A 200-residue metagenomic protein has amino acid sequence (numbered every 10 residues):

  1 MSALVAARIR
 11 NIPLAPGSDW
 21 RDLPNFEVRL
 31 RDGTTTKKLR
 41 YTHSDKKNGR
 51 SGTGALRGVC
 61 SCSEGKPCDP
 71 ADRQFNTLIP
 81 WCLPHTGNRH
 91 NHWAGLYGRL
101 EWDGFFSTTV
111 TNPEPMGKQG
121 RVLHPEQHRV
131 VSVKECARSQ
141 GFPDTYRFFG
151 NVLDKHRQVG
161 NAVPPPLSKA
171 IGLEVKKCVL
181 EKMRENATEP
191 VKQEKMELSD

Functional and structural regions predicted by a protein language model:
M1-D200: C-terminal target-recognition/interaction regions appended to catalytic cores
